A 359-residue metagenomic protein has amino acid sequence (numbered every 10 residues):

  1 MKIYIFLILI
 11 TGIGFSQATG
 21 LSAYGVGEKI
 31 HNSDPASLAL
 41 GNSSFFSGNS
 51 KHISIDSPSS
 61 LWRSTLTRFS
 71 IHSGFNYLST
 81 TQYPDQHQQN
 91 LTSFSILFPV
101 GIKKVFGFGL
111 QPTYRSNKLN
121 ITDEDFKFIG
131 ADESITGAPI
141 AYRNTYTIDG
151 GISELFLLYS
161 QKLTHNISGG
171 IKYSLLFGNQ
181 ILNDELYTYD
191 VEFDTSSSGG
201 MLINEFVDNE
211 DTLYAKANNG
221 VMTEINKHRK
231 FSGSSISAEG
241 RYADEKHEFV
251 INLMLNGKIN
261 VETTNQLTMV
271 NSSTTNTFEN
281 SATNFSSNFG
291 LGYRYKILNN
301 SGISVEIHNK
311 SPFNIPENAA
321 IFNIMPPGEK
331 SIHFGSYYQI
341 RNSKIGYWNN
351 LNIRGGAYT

Functional and structural regions predicted by a protein language model:
I3-I13: Sec-dependent N-terminal signal peptides
Q17-T359: Subset of outer-membrane beta-barrel
